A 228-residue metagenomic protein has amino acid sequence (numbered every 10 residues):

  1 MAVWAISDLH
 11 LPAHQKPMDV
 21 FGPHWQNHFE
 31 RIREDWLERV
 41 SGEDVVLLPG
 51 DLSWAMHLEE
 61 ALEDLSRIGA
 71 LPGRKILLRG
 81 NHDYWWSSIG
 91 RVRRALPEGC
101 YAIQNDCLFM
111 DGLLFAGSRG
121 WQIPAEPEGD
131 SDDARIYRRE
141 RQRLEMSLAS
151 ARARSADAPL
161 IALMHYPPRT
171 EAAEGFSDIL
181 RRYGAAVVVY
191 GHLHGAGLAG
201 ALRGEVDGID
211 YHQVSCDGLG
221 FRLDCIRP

Functional and structural regions predicted by a protein language model:
A2, Q15-M110, F176-A185, I209-D217: Core catalytic region of metal-dependent phosphoesterases/phosphodiesterases, especially metallo-beta-lactamase-like
A2-D8: Short, hydrophobic/glycine-enriched beta-strand segments
D8, G50-D51, G80-N81, H165 (+1 more regions): Active-site glycine-centered loops adjacent to acidic/histidine catalytic or metal-binding residues that shape
L9-K16, Y84-A172: Conserved catalytic scaffold of divalent metal-dependent phosphoesterases
L11, S53-W54, P168, G195: Short active-site segment of divalent metal-dependent hydrolases/proteases that encodes the spacing between
E30-D35, G90-C100, Q122, S131-R143 (+2 more regions): Ligand-binding grooves and catalytic loops that recognize ribose/phosphate and carbohydrate rings, and esterified lipid
I76, P167-P228: Conserved beta-sheet core of the metallophosphoesterase superfamily
